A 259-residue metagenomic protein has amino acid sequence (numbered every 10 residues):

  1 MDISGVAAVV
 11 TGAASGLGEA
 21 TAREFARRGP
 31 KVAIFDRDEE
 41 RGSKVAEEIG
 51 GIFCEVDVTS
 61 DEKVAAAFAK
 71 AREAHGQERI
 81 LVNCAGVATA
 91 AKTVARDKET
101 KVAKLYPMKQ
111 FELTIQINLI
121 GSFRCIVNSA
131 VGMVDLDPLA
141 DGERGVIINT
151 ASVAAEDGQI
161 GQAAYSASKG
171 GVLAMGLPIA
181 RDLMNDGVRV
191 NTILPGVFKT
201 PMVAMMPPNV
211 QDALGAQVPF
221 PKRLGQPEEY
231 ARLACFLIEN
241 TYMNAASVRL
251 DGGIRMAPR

Functional and structural regions predicted by a protein language model:
D2-A33, I179: Canonical Rossmann dinucleotide-binding motif of NAD(H)/NADP(H)-dependent dehydrogenases/reductases, specifically
E39-E40, V56-A69, M108: The beta1-alpha1 cofactor-binding region of Rossmann-like NAD(H)/NADP(H)-dependent oxidoreductases
G76, A88-E112, V131, D135-D141 (+3 more regions): Conserved mid-core segment of classical short-chain dehydrogenase/reductases
I126, S168: Active-site helix of classical SDR
V131, A180-D182: Alpha-helical segment proximal to the catalytic Tyr-Lys
S152: Residue(s) in the substrate-gating loop at a strand-loop-helix junction that position the organic substrate next
Q226-L250, R255: C-terminal substrate-recognition "lid" of short-chain dehydrogenase/reductases
